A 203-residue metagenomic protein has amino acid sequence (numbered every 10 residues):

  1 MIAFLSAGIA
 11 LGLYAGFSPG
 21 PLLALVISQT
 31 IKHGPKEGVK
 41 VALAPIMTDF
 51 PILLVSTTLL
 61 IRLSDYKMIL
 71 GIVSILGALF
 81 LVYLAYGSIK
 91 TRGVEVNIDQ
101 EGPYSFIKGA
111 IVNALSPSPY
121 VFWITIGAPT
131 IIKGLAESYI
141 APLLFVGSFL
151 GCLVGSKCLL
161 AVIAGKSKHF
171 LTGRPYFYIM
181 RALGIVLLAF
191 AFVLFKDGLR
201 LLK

Functional and structural regions predicted by a protein language model:
I2-G71, T125-L144: Juxtamembrane transmembrane-helix termini in multi-pass membrane transport proteins
A3, Y104-S105, P117: Juxtamembrane cytosolic amphipathic helices that cap and anchor the N-termini of specific transmembrane helices
G8, G12, S105, G109 (+1 more regions): Helical-face signature of the major facilitator-like transporter fold
I9, L13, F17, F50 (+5 more regions): Hydrophobic/aromatic residues within the transmembrane alpha-helices of Major Facilitator Superfamily
L22-V26, A85, W123-G127, G147 (+2 more regions): Hydrophobic/aromatic residues in alpha-helical transmembrane segments
P35-K108, I163-K166: Membrane helix-loop-helix hairpins that form the core translocation module of multi-pass transporters
Y66-G93, L150-S156, L160, L171-K203: Selective transmembrane alpha-helices of multi-pass membrane proteins
K108-I126: Selected transmembrane alpha-helices and immediately adjacent juxtamembrane segments of polytopic inner-membrane
